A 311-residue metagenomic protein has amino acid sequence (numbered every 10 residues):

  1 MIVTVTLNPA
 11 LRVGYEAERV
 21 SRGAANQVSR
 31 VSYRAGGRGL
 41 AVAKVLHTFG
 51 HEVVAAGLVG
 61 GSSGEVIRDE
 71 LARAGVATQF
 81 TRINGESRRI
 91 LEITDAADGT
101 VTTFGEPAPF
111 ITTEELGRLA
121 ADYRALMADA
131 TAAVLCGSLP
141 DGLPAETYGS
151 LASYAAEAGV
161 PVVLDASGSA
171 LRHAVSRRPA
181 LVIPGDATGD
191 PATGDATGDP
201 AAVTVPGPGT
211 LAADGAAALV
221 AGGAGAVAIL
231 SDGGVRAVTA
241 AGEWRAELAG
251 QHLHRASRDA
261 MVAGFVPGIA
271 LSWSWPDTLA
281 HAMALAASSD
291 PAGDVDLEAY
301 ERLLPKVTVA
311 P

Functional and structural regions predicted by a protein language model:
M1-A56, V66, A246-Q251, P291 (+1 more regions): Glycine-rich phosphate/adenosyl-contacting loop at the front of the ribokinase-like
H47, A152, A156, V220 (+1 more regions): Gly/Ala-rich phosphate-binding loop of Rossmann-like dinucleotide-binding domains, activating on the conserved
T48-T131, E301-P311: Conserved N-terminal subdomain of the carbohydrate kinase-like
G117-A121, A145-A152, P208-A213, R245-Q251: Charged helix-capping and loop-helix junction motifs
A132-T210: Conserved beta-alpha-beta core of the PfkB/ribokinase-like small-molecule kinase fold
L181, A202, T210-L248: Conserved phosphate-donor
D190-T193, H252-L279: Short, small-residue alpha-helix embedded
D277-P311: Charged C-terminal helix
